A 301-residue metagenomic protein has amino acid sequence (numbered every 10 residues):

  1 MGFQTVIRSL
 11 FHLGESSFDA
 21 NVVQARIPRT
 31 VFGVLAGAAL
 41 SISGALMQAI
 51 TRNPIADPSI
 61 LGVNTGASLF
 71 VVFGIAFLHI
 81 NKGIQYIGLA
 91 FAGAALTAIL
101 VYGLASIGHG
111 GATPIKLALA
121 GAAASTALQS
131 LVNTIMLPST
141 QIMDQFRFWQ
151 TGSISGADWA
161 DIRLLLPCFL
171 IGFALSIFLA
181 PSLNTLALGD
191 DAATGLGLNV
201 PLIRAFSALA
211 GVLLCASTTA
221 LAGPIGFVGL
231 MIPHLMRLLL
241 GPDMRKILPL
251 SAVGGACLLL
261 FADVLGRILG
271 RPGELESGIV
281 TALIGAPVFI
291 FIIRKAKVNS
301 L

Functional and structural regions predicted by a protein language model:
M1-L301: Alpha-helical transmembrane segments in inner-membrane proteins
